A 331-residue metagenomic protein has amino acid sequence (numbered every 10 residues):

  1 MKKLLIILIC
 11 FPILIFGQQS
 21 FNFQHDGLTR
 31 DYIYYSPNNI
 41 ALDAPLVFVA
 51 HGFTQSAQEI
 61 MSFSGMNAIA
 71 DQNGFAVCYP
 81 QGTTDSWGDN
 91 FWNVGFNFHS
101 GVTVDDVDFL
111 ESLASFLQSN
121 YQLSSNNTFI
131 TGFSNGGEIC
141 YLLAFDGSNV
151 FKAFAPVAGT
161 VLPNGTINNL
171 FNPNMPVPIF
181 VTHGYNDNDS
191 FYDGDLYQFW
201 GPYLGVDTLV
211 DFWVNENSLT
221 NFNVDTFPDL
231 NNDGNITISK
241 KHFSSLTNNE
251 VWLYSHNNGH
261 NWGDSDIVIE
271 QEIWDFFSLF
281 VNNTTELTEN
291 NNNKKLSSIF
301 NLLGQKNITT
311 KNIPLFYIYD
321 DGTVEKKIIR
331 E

Functional and structural regions predicted by a protein language model:
K3-I15: Sec-dependent N-terminal signal peptides
I15-L46, Q58-S64, I69-Q72, V102 (+6 more regions): A domain-start/cap signature at the N-terminus of enzymes
N38-A41, F91-N135, F145: Gly/Ser-rich "nucleophile elbow"/oxyanion-hole loop immediately N-terminal to the catalytic nucleophile in hydrolases
A44, G52-S56, G259: Active-site glycine-rich loops that stabilize anionic/oxyanionic intermediates across multiple enzyme folds
Q55-F116, V251-L253: Active-site machinery of serine-nucleophile hydrolases
P178-T182, L204, V214-N282: C-terminal catalytic histidine-bearing segment of alpha/beta-hydrolase fold enzymes
L279-N307: Residue-level detector of functionally pivotal "anchor" positions at catalytic/ligand-binding pockets or at interdomain
P314-E331: C-terminal tail/sorting-segment detector
